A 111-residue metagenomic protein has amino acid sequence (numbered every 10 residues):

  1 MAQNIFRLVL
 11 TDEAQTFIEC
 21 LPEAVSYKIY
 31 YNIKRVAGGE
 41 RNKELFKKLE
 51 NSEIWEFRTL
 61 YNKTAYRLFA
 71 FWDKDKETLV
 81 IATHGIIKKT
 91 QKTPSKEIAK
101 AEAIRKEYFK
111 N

Functional and structural regions predicted by a protein language model:
M1-A65, K74-L79, K88-N111: Basic, Lys/Arg-enriched alpha-helical interface segments
A82-T83: Conserved catalytic cores of phosphodiester-cleaving nucleases, focusing on short active-site segments
